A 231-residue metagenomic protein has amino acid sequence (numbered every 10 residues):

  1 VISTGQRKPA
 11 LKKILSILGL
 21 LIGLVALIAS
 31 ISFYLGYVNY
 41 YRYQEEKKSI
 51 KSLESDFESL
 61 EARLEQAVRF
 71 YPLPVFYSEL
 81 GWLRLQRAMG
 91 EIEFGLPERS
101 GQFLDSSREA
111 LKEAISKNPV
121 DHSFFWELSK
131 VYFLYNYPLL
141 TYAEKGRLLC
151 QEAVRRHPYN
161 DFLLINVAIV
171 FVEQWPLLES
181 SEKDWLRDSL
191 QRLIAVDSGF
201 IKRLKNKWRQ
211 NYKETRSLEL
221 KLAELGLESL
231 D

Functional and structural regions predicted by a protein language model:
V1-P9: N-terminal Lys/Arg-rich, disordered targeting/topogenic segments
L15-Y34: Hydrophobic membrane-insertion alpha-helices, especially the h-region of bacterial N-terminal signal peptides
S32-I50, R69-E93, P119-L134, N160-E173 (+1 more regions): Amphipathic alpha-helical repeat scaffolds of TPR domains
S49-A62, E98-R108, Y142-E144: Helix-turn-helix repeat elements of alpha-solenoid scaffolds
Q66-A67, E113-A114, A153, L193: Canonical positions in the second alpha-helix
L134-D184: Extended amphipathic alpha-helical interaction segments
Q174-D231: Terminal, low-structured helical/coil segments at or just beyond the last alpha-helical repeat
